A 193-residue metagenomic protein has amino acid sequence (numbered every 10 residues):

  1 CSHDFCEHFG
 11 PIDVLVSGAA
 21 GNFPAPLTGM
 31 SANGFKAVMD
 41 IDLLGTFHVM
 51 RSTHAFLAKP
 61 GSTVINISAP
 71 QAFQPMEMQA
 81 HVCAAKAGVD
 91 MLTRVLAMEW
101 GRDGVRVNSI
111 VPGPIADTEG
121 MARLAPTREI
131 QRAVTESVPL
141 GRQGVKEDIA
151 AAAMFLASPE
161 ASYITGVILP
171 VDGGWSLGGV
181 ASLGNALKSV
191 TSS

Functional and structural regions predicted by a protein language model:
V16, G101, R106, I164-G166: Short, small/polar-rich loop/turn modules that mediate ligand/substrate recognition or access, typified
P26-L27, G34-K36, I130, V134: Substrate-binding pocket helix/loop in short-chain dehydrogenase/reductase
M30-K36, D40, V190: Short, well-ordered secondary-structure patches that form non-catalytic structural/interaction elements within domains
F47-M50, R142-V171, S176: C-terminal substrate-recognition "lid" of short-chain dehydrogenase/reductases
M50, A85, T93: Active-site helix of classical SDR
A55, M98-R102, S162: Alpha-helical segment proximal to the catalytic Tyr-Lys
Q74, M154, T165-S193: Short C-terminal tail/terminal secondary-structure segment of NAD(P)H-dependent dehydrogenase/reductase domains
